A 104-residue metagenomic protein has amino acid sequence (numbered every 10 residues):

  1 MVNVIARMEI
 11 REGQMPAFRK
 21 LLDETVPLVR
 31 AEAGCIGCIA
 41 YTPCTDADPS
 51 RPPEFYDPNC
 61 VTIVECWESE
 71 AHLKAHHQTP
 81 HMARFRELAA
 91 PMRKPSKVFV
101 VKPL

Functional and structural regions predicted by a protein language model:
M1, D57-V61, P95: A structure-centric signal for secondary-structure junctions around beta-strands
M1-V2, L104: Absolute protein N-terminus
N3-M8: Active-site-flanking beta-strand signature of metal-NTP-handling nucleotidyl enzymes and homologous cyclase-like
Q14-A40, P80-R86: Short amphipathic alpha-helical segments
P16, E68-Q78: Short amphipathic alpha-helices within nucleic acid-binding modules
P27-T62: Short, glycine- and small/hydrophobic-rich beta-strand elements in well-ordered beta-sheets
Y56, A75, M82-R86, P91-L104: A beta-strand edge to alpha-helix "cap/lid" segment located at domain peripheries
